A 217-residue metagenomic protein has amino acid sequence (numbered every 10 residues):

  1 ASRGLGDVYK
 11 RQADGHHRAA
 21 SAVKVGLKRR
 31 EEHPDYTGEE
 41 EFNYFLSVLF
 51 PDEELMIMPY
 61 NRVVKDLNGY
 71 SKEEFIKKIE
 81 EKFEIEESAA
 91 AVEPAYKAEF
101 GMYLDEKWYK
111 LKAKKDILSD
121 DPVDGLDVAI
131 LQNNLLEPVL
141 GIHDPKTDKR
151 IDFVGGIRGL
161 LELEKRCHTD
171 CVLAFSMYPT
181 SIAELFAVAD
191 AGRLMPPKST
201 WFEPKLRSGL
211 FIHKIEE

Functional and structural regions predicted by a protein language model:
A1-L5, Y9: Single conserved hydrophobic/aromatic residue that forms the stacking wall/gate of nucleotide- or nucleobase-binding
R11-D14: Short hydrophobic beta-strand that contains or immediately precedes a catalytic carboxylate
H17-E32: Short active-site loop/helix that positions an aromatic residue
R29-E41, T147: Short mixed-charge
Y36-A90: A conserved active-site cap/scaffold subdomain adjacent to cofactor or substrate pockets
S47, E99-Y103, L210: Short beta-strand scaffold segments in enzyme catalytic cores
K72-G141, I151-C171: C-terminal catalytic or substrate-handling cores of phosphate/nucleotide- and metal-cofactor-dependent proteins acting
Q132-E217: Charged substrate- and nucleic-acid-binding regions of tRNA-handling and nucleotidyl-transfer enzymes, centered on
